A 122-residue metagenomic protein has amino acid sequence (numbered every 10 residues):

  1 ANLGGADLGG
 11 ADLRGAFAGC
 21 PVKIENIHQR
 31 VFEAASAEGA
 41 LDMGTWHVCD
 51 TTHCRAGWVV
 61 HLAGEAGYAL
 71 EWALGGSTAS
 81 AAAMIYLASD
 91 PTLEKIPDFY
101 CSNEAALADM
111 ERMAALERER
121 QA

Functional and structural regions predicted by a protein language model:
A1-G19: A detector of tandem-repeat and repeat-rich interaction/domain scaffolds
G15-K23, H28, W72-A122: Eukaryotic low-complexity, intrinsically disordered regulatory segments enriched in serine, proline and acidic residues
G19-T45: Short terminal alpha-helical segments
A35-E38, A66-G67, S89-P91: Alpha-helical protein-protein interaction modules
G44-V48, F99: Generic alpha-helical structural element
H47-A63: Active-site nucleophilic cysteine motif
G64-L74: Substrate-binding/catalytic groove segments of enzymes that remodel or degrade extracellular structural polymers
